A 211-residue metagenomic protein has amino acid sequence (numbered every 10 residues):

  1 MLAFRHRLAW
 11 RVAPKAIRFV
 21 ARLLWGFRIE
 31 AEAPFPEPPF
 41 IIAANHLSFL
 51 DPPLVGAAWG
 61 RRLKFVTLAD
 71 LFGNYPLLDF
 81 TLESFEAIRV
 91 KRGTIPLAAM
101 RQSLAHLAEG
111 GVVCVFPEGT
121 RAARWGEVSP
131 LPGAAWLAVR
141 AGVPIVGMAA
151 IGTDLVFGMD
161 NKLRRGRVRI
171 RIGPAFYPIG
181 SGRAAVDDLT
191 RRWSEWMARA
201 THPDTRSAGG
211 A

Functional and structural regions predicted by a protein language model:
M1-L8, A98-A211: Non-catalytic C-terminal accessory region of glycerolipid acyltransferases and related lyso-lipid remodeling enzymes
A9-W10, P14-H46: Helix-to-loop junction immediately C-terminal to a conserved catalytic motif
A13, G73-L77, V156-G158, R165: Short, glycine/polar-rich helix-capping loops at beta-to-alpha or helix-loop-helix junctions that flank or form
A16-I17, S84-V90, P117-R121: Short, basic, glycine/proline-bearing loop/turn elements
F19, E32-A33, V55-A57, D79-F80 (+2 more regions): Short secondary-structure boundary/capping segments
R22-L24, G60, D79-S84, R140 (+1 more regions): Short, well-ordered coil/turn elements that cap or connect secondary structure elements
L24-R28, T94-M100: Glycine-rich, highly charged phosphate/nucleotide-binding loops
P36-T94: Catalytic core of membrane glycerolipid acyltransferases/transacylases, capturing the structured, soluble-facing
